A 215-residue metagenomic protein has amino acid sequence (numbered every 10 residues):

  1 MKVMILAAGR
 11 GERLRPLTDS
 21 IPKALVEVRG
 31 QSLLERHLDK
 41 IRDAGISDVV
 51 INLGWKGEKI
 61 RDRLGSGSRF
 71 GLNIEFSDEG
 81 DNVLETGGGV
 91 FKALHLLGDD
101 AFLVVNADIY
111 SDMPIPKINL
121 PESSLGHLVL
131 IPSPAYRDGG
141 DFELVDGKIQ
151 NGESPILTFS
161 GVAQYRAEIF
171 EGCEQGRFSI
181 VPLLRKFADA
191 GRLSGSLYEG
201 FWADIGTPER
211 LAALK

Functional and structural regions predicted by a protein language model:
M1-E58: N-terminal glycine-rich phosphate-binding loop and ensuing alpha1 helix
K2, S47-V49, N73, A101 (+2 more regions): Residues at the starts of beta-strands that form the adenosine-phosphate
L6, I51-L53, D78, N106 (+2 more regions): Small/polar loops that bind or transfer phosphate-bearing groups
L14, I60-L64, L214: Hydrophobic packing residues within well-ordered alpha-helices of enzyme cores
R36, K59, K92, K117 (+3 more regions): Alpha-helical elements of Rossmann-like donor-binding domains used by nucleotide-donor carbohydrate transfer enzymes
I46, L103, Y110, I115-P121 (+2 more regions): Catalytic-core segments of class I nucleotidyltransferases/pyrophosphorylases that form NMP-activated intermediates
D62, G67-G140, L144-V145: Conserved beta-loop-beta/alpha segment of the NTase-like Rossmann-fold superfamily that binds/positions NTPs
